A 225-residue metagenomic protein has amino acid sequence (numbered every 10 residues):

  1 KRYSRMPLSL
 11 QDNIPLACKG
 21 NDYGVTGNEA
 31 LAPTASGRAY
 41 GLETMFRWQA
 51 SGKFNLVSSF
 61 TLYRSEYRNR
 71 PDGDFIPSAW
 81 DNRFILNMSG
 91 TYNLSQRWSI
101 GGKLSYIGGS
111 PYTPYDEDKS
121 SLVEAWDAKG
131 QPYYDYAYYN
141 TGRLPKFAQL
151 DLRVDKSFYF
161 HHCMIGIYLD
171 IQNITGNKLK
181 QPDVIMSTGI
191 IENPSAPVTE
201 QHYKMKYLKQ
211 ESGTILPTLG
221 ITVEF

Functional and structural regions predicted by a protein language model:
K1-S4, N13-P114: Gram-negative outer-membrane beta-barrel transporters
Y3-P7, I190: Membrane-interface elements of multi-pass transporters and channels
P7, E66, L179-P182: Short amphipathic alpha-helical interaction/hinge segments
Y23-L31, N69-G73, P132-Y139, E200-K206: Extracytoplasmic loops and strand-loop junctions of Gram-negative outer membrane beta-barrel proteins
T26, T34-A39, S78-N82, N140-Q149 (+2 more regions): Short sequence motifs at beta-strands and strand-loop junctions characteristic of Gram-negative outer-membrane
E43-M45, R153, G220: Alpha-helical elements of Rossmann-like donor-binding domains used by nucleotide-donor carbohydrate transfer enzymes
L56, Y106-G130, P145-Q149, K156-F225: C-terminal beta-signal and adjacent terminal beta-strands/loops of Gram-negative outer-membrane beta-barrel proteins
